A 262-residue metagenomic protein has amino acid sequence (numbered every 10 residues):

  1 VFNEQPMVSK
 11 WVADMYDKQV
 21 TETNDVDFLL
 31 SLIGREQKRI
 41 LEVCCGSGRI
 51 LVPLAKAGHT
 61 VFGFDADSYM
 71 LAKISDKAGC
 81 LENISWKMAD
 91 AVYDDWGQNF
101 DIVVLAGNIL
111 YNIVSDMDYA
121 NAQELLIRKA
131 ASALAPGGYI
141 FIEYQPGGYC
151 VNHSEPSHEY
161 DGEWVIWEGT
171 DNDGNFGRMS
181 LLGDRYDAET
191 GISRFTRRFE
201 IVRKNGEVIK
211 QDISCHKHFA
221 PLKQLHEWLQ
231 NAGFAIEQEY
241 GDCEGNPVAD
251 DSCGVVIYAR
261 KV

Functional and structural regions predicted by a protein language model:
V1-K38: Conserved class I S-adenosyl-L-methionine
C44-G46: Class I SAM-dependent methyltransferase "Motif I" SAM/SAH-binding loop
L51-Y93: Class I SAM-dependent methyltransferase SAM/SAH-binding core
Y93-I102: A short acidic, Gly/Pro-enriched loop at the edge of an enzyme's catalytic core that lines a small-molecule cofactor
D101-N121: A short SAM/SAH-binding and catalytic strip from SAM-dependent methyltransferases
N121-P136: A short glycine-rich, Lys/Arg-flanked "PGG" loop and its adjoining helix->strand segment in the class I
F141-H226: SAM-dependent methyltransferase
H216-V262: C-terminal lobe and adjacent flexible extensions of AdoMet/dcAdoMet transferase-like proteins
